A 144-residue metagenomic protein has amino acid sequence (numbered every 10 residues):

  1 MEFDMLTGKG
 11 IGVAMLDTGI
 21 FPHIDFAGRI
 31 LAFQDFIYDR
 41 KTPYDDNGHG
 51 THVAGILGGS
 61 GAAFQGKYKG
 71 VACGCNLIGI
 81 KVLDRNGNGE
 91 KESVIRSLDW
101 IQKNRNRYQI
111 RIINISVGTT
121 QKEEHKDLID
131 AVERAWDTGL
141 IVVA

Functional and structural regions predicted by a protein language model:
E2-A32, R40-S93, Y108-R111, E124: Subtilisin-like serine protease catalytic core
V82-A144: Substrate-binding/access-modulating region of protease and related hydrolase catalytic domains
